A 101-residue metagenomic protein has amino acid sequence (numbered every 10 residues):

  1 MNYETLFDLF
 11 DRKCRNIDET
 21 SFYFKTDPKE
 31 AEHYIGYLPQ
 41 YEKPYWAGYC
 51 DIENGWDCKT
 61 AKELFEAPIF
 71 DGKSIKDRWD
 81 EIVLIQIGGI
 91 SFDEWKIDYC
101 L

Functional and structural regions predicted by a protein language model:
M1-D18: Short, basic/low-complexity N-terminal boundary segments at the transition from targeting/disordered tails
T5-L9, T26, E30, K76-E81 (+1 more regions): Unusually extended, aromatic-enriched hydrophobic runs near protein termini
F7, L38-Y41, Y49, E53 (+2 more regions): Generic alpha-helical secondary structure signal
L9-R12, H33, A67, I87: Low-complexity, intrinsically disordered/propeptide-like segments
R12, E42, C58-A61: Generic cytosolic/nucleocytoplasmic N-terminal low-complexity/intrinsically disordered segments
R15-C50: Amphipathic, interaction-prone secondary-structure segments
G55-L101: Mixed-charge, Lys/Arg-enriched low-complexity segments
